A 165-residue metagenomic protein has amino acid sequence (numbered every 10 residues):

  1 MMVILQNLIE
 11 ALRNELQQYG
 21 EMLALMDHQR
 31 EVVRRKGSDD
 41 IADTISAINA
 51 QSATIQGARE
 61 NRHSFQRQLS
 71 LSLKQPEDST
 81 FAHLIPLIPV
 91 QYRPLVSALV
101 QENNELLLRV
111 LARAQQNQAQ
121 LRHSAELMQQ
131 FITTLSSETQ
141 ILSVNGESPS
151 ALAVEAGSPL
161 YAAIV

Functional and structural regions predicted by a protein language model:
M1-H83: Extended, charge-rich alpha-helical scaffolding segments
T80-V165: Short terminal interaction segments
